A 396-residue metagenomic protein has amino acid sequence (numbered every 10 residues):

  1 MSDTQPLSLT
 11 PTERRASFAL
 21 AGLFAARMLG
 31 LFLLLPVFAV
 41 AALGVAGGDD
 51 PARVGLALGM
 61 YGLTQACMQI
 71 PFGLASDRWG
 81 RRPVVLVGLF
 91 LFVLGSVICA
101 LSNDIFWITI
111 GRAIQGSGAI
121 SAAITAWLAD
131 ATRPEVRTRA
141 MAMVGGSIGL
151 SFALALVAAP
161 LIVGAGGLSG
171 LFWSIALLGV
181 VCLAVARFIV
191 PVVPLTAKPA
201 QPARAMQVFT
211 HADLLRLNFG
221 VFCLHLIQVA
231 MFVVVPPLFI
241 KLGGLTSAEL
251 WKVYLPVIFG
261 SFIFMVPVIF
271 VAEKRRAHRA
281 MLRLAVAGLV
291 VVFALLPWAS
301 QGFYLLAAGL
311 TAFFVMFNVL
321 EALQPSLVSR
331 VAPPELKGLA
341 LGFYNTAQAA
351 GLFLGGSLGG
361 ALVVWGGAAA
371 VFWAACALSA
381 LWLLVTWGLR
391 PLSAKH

Functional and structural regions predicted by a protein language model:
S2-R14, P191-G220: Juxtamembrane intracellular "pre-TM" segments in multi-pass secondary transporters
P36-P51, V233-E249: Short amphipathic helix-loop junctions that connect adjacent transmembrane helices in Major Facilitator Superfamily/SLC
C67-N103: Conserved MFS/SLC helix-loop-helix module at the cytosolic interface between two early adjacent transmembrane helices
M68-G80, F264-A277, V363: Helix-to-loop junctions at the C-terminal end of transmembrane segments in multipass secondary transporters
R78-G88, E273-V286: Cytoplasmic membrane-interface "Motif A"-like loop-to-helix N-cap segments of 12-TM Major Facilitator Superfamily
G111-G149: Cytoplasmic helix-loop-helix junction between adjacent transmembrane helices in 12-TM secondary transporters
L177-T196, V385-R390: C-terminal membrane-cytosol helix-exit motif in multi-pass small-molecule transporters
R279-Q324: C-terminal transmembrane helical hairpin of 12-TM major facilitator-type secondary transporters
